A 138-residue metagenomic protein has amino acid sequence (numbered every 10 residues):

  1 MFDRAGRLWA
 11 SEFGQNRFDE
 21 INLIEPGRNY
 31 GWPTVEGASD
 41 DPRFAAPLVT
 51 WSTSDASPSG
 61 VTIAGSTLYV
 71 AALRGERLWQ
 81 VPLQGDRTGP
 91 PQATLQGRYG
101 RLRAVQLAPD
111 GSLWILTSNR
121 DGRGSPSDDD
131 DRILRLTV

Functional and structural regions predicted by a protein language model:
M1-Q92, G97-G100, D110, W114-L116 (+1 more regions): Beta-propeller domain segments
